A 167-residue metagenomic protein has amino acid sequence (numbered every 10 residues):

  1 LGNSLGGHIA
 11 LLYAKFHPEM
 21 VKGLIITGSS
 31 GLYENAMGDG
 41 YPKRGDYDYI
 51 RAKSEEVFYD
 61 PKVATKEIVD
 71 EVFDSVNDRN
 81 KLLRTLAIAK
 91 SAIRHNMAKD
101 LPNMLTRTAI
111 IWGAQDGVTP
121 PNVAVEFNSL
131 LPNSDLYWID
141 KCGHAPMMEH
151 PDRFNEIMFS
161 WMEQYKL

Functional and structural regions predicted by a protein language model:
L1-Y33: Conserved hydrolase catalytic core segment
L11-K15, V125, N155, F159: Short, hydrophobic alpha-helix immediately C-terminal to the catalytic nucleophile
S30-M37, P61: A short beta-to-alpha transition loop/helix N-cap that caps and shapes the active-site region
R44-T106: Conserved alpha/beta-hydrolase catalytic His-Asp/Glu region
N80, T119-N122, E149: Residue-level signal for the nucleotide or nucleotide-sugar donor/cofactor binding architecture
M104, I110-W112, D116: Short beta-strand/loop motif that positions the catalytic acidic residue of the alpha/beta-hydrolase fold
T106, P120-S129: Short alpha-helix in the alpha/beta-hydrolase fold that links the catalytic acid
S134-L167: Catalytic active-site module of serine/aspartate enzymes centered on a nucleophile-bearing elbow/loop
